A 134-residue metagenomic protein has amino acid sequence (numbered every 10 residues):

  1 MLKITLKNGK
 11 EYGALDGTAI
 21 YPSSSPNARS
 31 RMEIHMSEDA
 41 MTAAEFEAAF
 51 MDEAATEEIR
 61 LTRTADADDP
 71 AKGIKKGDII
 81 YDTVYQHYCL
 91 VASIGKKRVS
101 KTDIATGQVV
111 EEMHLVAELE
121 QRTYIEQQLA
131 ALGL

Functional and structural regions predicted by a protein language model:
M1-A28: Short, intrinsically disordered N-terminal pre-domain segments
M1-K7, A71-K72, K76, D82-L134: Viral virion structural and adsorption modules
G13-L15, Y21-S24, M41-E45, P70 (+3 more regions): An almost-null, non-specific background feature that weakly reflects generic protein context rather than any particular
G17-A19, N27-R29, A48-A49, K96 (+1 more regions): Surface-exposed beta-strand edges and their flanking turn/coil or helix-capping segments
N27-H87: Compact, well-ordered interaction domains used in eukaryotic information-processing assemblies
